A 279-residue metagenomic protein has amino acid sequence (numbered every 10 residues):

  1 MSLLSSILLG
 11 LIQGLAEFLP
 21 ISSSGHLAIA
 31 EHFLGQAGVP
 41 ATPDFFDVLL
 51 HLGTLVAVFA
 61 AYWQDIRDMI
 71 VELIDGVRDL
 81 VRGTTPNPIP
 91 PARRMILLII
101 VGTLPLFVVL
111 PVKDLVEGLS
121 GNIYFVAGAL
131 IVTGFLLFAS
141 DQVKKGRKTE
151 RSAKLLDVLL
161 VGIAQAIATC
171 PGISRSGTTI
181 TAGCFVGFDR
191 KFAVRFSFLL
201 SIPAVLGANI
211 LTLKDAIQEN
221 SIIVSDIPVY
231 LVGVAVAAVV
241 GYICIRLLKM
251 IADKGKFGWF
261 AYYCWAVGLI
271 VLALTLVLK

Functional and structural regions predicted by a protein language model:
M1-K279: Multi-pass membrane proteins that catalyze or facilitate reactions on polyprenyl-/lipid-phosphate substrates and their
